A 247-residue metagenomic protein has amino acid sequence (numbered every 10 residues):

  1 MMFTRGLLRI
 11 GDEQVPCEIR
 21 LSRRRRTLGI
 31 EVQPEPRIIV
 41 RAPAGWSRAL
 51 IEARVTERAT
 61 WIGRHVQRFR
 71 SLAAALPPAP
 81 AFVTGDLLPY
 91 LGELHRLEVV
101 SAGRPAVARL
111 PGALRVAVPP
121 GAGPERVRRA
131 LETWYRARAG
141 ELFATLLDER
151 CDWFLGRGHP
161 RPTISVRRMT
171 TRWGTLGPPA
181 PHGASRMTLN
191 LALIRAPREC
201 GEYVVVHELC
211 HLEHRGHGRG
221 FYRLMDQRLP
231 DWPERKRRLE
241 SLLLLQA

Functional and structural regions predicted by a protein language model:
M1-Y203, L212-A247: Active-site-proximal or metal-binding-adjacent scaffold patches in catalytic folds
E208: Walker B catalytic acidic pair
